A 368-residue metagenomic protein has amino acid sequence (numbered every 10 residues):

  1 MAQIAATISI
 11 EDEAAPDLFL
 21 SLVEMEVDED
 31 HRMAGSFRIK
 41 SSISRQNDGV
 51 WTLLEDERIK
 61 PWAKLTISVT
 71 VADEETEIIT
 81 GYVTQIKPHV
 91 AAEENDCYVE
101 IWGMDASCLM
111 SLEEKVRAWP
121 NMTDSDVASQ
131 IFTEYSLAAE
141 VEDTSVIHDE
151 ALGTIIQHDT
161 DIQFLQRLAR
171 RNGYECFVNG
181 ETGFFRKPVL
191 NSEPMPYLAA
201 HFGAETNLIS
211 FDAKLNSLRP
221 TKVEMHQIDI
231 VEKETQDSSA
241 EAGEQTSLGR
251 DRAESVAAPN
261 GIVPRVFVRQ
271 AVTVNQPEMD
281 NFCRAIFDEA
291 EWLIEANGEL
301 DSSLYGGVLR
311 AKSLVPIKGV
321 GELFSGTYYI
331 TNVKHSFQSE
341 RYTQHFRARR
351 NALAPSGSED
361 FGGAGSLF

Functional and structural regions predicted by a protein language model:
M1-W102, A106-M110: Assembly/oligomerization scaffold segments
H31-R58, N207-F368: An acidic/polar, Gly/Ser/Thr-rich interaction patch typically located in mid-to-C-terminal regions of proteins
V50-L53, S111, L137-L152: Sec-dependent N-terminal signal peptides of Gram-negative outer-membrane/periplasmic proteins
T80-H89, V189-S192, Y328-S339: Short, compositionally biased
Y98, G103-D105, V141-I209: Short beta-strand-centered interaction patches in the first periplasmic/extracellular domains of large envelope
A106, N121-V141, E278, E289: Glycine-rich, acidic and aromatic/proline-enriched surface loops and short helix-turn segments that act as binding
L112-N121, A151-I155: Second-shell loop/turn segments in exported
M122-S136, H158-R170, E224-I228: Polar, S/T/G-rich
